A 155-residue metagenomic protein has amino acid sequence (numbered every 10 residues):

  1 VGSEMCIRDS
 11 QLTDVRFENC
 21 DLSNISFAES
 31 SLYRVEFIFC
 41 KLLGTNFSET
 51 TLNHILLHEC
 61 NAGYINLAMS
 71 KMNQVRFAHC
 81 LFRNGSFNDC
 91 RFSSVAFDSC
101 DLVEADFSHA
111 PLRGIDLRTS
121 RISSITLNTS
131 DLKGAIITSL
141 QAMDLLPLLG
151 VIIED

Functional and structural regions predicted by a protein language model:
V1-C6: Short, small-residue-biased leader/transition segments that mark boundaries at the very start of proteins
Q11, R16, D21, S26 (+21 more regions): Conserved positional slot within leucine-rich repeat
S130-D155: C-terminal segments of enzyme domains that contribute to small-molecule binding surfaces
